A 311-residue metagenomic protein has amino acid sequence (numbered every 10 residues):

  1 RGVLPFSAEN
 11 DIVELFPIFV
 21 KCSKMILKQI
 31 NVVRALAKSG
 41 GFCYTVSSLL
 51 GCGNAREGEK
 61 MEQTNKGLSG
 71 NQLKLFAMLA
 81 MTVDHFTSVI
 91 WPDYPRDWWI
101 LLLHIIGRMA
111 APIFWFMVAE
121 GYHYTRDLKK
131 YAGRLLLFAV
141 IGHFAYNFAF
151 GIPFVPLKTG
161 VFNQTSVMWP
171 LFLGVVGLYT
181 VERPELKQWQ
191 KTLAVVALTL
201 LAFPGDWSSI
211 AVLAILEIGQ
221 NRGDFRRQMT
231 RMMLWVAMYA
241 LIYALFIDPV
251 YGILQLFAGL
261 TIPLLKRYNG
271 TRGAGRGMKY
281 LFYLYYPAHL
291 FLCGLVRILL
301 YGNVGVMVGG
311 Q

Functional and structural regions predicted by a protein language model:
G2-N10: Extreme N-terminal basic, low-complexity initiation segments that serve as generic localization/processing leaders
P5, P17-F19: Hydrophobic alpha-helical signal peptides and transmembrane signal-/tail-anchor segments that drive secretory-pathway
D11-V13, I26: Short terminal hydrophobic/aromatic SLiMs and anchors at protein ends
F19-L27, V33, S39-Q311: Alpha-helical transmembrane segments and their immediate juxtamembrane cytosolic regions
